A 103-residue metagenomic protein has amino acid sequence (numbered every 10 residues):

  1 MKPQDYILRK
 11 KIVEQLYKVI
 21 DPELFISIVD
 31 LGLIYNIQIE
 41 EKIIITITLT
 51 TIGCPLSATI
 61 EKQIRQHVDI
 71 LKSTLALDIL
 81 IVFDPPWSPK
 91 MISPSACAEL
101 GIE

Functional and structural regions predicted by a protein language model:
M1-E103: Domain-level signature for proteins that mediate thiol-based redox and metal-cofactor handling
